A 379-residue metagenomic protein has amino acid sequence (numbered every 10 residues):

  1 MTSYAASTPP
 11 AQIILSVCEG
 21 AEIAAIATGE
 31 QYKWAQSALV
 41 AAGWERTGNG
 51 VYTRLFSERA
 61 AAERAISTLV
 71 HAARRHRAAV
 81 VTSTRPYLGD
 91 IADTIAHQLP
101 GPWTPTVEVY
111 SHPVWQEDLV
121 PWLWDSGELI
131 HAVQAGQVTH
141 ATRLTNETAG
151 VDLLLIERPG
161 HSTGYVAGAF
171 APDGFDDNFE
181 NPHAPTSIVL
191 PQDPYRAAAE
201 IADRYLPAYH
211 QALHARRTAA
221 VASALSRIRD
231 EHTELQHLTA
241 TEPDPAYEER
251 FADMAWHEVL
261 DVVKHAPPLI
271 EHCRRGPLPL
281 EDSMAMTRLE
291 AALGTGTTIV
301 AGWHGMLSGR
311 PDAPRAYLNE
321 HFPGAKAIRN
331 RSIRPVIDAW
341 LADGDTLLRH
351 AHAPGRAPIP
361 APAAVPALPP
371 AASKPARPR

Functional and structural regions predicted by a protein language model:
M1-R379: Compositionally biased accessory segments in Actinobacterial proteins
